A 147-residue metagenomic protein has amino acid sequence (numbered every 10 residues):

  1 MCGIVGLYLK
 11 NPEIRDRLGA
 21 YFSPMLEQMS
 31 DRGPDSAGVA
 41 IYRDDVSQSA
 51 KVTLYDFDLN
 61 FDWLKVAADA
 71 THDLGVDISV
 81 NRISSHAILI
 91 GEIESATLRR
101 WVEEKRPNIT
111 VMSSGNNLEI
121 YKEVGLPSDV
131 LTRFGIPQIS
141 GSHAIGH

Functional and structural regions predicted by a protein language model:
M1-H147: N-terminal segments that mediate ammonia production and transfer in glutamine-dependent amidotransferase systems
